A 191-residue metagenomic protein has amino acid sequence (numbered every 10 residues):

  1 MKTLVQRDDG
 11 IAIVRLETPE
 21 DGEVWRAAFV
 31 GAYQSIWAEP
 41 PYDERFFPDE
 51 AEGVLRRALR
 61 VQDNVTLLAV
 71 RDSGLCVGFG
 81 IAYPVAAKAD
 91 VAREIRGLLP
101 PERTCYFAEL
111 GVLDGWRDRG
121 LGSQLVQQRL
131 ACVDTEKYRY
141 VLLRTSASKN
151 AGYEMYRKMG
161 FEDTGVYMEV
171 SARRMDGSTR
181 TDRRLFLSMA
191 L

Functional and structural regions predicted by a protein language model:
M1-A27, G31, S35: Conserved N-terminal entry element of GNAT/NAT acetyltransferase domains
Y42-R71, C76, I81, A87: Active-site rim helix/loop that mediates acceptor-substrate recognition in acyltransferases
N64, T181-L187: Short hydrophobic/aromatic beta-strand or adjacent loop that forms the aromatic wall/cage of a ligand/substrate-binding
L67, G78-G80, C105, L110 (+1 more regions): Conserved GNAT-family N-acetyltransferase fold
I81-E109, M168-S178: Conserved acyl-donor/pantetheine-binding loop and adjacent beta-alpha core of acyl/acetyltransferases and related
V112, D118-V133, E154-K158: Conserved acetyl-CoA-binding loop-helix of GNAT-fold acetyltransferases
R117, R129, L142-Y153, E169-R174: Conserved beta-strand-loop-alpha-helix junction that forms the acyl-donor binding cleft
R157-V166: Conserved acetyl-CoA-binding loop of GNAT-fold acetyltransferases
